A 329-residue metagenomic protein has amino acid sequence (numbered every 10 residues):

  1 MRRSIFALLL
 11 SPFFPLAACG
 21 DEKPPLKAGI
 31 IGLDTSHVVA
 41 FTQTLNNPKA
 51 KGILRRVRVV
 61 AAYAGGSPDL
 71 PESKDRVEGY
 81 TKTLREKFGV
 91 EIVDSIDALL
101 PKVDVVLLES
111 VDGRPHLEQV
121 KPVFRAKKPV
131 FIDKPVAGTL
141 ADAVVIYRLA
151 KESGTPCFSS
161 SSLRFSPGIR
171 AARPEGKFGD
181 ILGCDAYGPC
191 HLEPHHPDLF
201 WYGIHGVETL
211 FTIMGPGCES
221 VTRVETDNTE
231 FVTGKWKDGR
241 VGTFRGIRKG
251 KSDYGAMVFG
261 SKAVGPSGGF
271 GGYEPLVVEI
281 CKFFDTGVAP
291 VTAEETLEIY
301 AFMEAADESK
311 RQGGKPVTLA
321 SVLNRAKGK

Functional and structural regions predicted by a protein language model:
M1-S4: Positively charged n-region of N-terminal signal peptides that target proteins for export
A7-P15: Bacterial N-terminal signal peptides
L9, C19-A126, R148-E152, P216 (+2 more regions): N-terminal glycine-/serine-/threonine-rich beta1-alpha1-beta2 phosphate-ribose binding loop of Rossmann-like
D94, I132, C157-S159: Hydrophobic residues in well-ordered beta-strands that form the structural core
L107, D285-K329: C-terminal helix-rich "cap/oligomerization" subdomain common to oxidoreductases
K127-P129, K134-P135: Short helix/strand-capping hinge loops at secondary-structure junctions that flank key functional elements
V136-H196: A contiguous active-site-proximal alpha/beta segment in oxidoreductase catalytic domains
C184-K251, E294-A301: Rossmann-like dinucleotide-binding domain that binds NAD(P)(H)
